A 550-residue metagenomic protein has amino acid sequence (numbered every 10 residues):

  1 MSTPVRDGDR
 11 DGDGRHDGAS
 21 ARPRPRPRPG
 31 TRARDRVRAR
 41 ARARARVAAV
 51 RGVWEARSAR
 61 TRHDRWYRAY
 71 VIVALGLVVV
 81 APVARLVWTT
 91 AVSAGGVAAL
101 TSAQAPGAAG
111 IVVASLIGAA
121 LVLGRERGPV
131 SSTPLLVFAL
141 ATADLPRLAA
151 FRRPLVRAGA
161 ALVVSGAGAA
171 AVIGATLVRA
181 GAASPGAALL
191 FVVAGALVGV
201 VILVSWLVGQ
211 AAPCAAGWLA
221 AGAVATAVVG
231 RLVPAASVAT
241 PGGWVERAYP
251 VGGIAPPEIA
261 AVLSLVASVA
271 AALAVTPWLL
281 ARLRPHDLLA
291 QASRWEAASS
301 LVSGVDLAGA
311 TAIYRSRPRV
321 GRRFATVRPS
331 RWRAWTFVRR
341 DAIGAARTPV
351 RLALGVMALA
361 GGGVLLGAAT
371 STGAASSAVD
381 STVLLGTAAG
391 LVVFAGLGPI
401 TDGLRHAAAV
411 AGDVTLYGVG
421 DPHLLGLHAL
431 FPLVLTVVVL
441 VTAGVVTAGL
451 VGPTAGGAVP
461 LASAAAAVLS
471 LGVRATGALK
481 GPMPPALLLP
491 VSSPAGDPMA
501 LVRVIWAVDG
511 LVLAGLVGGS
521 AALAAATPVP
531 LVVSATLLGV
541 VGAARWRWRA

Functional and structural regions predicted by a protein language model:
S2-D9, D13-V137, P146-G412, G420-A550: Hydrophobic alpha-helical transmembrane segments of membrane proteins
